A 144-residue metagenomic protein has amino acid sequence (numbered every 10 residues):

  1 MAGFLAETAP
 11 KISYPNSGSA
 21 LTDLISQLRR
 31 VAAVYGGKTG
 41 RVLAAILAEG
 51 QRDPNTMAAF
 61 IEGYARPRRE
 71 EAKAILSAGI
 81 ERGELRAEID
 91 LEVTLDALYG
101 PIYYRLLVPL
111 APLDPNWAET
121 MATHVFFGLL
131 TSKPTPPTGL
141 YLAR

Functional and structural regions predicted by a protein language model:
M1-F4, S17, T39-G40, N55 (+2 more regions): A generic "structured core" feature
A2-A33: Amphipathic alpha-helical linker/stalk segments
A20, T39-V42, T56-M57, T94 (+1 more regions): Hydrophobic side chains within well-formed alpha-helices
T22, S26-A33, G37, R66-E81 (+2 more regions): C-terminal peripheral helix-coil segments that are non-catalytic and often amphipathic
Y35-E62: Amphipathic alpha-helical segments used for helix-helix packing
A87-L95, D114: Membrane-interface starts of transmembrane alpha-helices
